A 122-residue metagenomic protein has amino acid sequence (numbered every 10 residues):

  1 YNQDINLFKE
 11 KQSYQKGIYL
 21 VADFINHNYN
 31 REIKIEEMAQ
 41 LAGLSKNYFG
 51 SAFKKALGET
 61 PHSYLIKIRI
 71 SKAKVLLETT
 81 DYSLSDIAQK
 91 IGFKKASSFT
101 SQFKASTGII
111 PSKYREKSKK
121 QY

Functional and structural regions predicted by a protein language model:
Y1-D4, N28-Y29, T80, S118: A general structural signal marking secondary-structure boundaries and capping sites
Y1-K9, S13, G17-L20, Y48: An amphipathic alpha-helical interaction segment
D4-F8, L57, K120: N-terminal intrinsically disordered/low-complexity leader segments
E10-Y14, H27, A42: Residue-level marker of regulatory loop/turn positions in helix-turn-helix DNA-binding domains and in histidine
K11, L65-K74, K113-Y122: Short, basic, alpha-helical segments at the C-terminal edge of helix-turn-helix-like DNA-binding modules
L20, F24-N26, E32-I68, Y82 (+1 more regions): Basic/polar phosphate-binding segments, predominantly the helix-turn-helix DNA-binding elements of transcriptional
